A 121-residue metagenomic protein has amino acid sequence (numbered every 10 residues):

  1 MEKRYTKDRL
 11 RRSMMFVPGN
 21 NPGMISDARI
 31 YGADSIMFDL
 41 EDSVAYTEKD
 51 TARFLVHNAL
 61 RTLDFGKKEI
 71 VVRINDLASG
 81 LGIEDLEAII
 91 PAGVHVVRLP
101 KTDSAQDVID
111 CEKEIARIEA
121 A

Functional and structural regions predicted by a protein language model:
M1-A121: Expand to "…catalyze enediolate/carbanion chemistry for C-C bond making/breaking, isomerization, decarboxylation
